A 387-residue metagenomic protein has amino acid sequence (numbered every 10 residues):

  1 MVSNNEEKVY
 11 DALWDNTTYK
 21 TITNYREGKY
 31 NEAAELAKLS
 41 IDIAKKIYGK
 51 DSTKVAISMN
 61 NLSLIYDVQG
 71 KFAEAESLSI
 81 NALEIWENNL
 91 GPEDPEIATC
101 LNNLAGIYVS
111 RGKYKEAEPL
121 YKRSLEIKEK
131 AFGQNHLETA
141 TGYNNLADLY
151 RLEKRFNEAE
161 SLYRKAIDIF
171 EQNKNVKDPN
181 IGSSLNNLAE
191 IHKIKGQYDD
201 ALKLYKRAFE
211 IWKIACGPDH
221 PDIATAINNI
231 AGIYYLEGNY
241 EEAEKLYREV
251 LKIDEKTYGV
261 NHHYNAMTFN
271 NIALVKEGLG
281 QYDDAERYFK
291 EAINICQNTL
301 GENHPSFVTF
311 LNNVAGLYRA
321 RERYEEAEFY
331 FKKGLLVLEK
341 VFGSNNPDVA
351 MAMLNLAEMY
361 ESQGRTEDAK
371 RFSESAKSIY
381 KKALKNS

Functional and structural regions predicted by a protein language model:
E6-K8, K46-K50, N88-P92, K130-Q134 (+6 more regions): Short coil/turn linkers that connect adjacent helices within long alpha-helical scaffolds, especially alpha-solenoid
A12-L39, I43-K46, V68: Alpha-helical segment of the N-proximal tetratricopeptide repeat
D15-R26, T53-V68, S79, P95-S110 (+7 more regions): Conserved alpha-helical positions within TPR/SEL1-like repeat arrays
I41-K46, L83-N88, L125-K130, I167-Q172 (+5 more regions): Amphipathic alpha-helical segments of tetratricopeptide repeats
K332, E361-L384: TPR/TPR-like (Sel1-like) alpha-helical repeat modules
